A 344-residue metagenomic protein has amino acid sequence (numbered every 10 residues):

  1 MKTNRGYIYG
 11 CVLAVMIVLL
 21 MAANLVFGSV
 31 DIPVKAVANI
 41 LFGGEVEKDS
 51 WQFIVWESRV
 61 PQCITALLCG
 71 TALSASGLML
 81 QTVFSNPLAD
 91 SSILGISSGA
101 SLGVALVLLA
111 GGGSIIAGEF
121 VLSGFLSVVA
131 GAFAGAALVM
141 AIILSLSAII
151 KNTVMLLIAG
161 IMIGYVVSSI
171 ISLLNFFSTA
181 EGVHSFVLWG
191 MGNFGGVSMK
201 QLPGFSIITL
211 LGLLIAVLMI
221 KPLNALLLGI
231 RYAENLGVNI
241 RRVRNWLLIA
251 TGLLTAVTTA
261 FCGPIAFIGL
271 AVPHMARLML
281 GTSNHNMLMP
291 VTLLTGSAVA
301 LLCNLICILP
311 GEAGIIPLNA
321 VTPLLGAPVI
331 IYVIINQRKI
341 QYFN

Functional and structural regions predicted by a protein language model:
M1-N344: Alpha-helical transmembrane segments in inner-membrane proteins
